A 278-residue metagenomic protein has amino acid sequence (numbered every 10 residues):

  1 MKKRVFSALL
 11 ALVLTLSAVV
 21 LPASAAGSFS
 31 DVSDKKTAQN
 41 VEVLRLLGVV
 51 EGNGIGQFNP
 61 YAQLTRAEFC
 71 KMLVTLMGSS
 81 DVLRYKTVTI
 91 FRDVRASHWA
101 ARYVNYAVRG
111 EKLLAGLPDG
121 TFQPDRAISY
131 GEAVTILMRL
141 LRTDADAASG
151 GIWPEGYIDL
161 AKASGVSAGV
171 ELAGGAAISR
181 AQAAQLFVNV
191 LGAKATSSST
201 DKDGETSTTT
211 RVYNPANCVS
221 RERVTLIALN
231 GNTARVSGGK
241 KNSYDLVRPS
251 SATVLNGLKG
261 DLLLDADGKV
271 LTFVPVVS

Functional and structural regions predicted by a protein language model:
K2-A38, E51-R102, R109-A177, V190-A252 (+2 more regions): Feature responds to low-complexity, polar/acidic, surface-exposed segments characteristic of secreted/exported proteins
L44, Y106-A107: PEST-like intrinsically disordered low-complexity regions enriched in serine, proline, threonine and acidic/polar
